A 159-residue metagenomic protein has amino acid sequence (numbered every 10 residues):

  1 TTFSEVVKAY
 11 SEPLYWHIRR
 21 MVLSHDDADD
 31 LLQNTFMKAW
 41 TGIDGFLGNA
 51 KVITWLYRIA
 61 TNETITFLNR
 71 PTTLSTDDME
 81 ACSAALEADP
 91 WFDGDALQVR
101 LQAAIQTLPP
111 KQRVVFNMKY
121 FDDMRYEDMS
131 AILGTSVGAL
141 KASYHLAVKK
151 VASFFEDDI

Functional and structural regions predicted by a protein language model:
T1-E5, Y15-N34, V137, D158-I159: Short, charged helix-capping/linker segments at alpha-helix termini
P13, R100-A103, R113-V114: Pre-recognition alpha-helix immediately N-terminal to the DNA-recognition helix within helix-turn-helix or winged-helix
W16, D30-M37, A50-N62: Structural recognition of an alpha-helix C-terminal capping motif at a helix-to-coil junction
R20-L23, N34-K51, R70-P71: Sigma70-family region 2
D44-L47, R58-D77, G94, L146: Arg/Lys-rich amphipathic alpha helix in sigma70-family domain 2
T61, I65, Q112, I132-D157: DNA-recognition helix of helix-turn-helix
M79-Q106: Acidic, proline/glycine-rich intrinsically disordered inter-domain spacer in sigma factors
V115-K119: A short pre-motif secondary-structure segment
